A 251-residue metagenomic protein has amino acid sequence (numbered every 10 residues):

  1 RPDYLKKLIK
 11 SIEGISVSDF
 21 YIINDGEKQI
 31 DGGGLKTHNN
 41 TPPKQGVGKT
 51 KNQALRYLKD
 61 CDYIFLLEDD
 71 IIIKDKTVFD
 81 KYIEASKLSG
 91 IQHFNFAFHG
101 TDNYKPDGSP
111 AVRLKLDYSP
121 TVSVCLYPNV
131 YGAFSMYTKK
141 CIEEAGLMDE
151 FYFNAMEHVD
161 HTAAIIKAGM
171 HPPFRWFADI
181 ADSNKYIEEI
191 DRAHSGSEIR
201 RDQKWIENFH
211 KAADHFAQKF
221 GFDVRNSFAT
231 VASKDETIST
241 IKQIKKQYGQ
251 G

Functional and structural regions predicted by a protein language model:
K7-D19: Short, acidic, metal-binding catalytic loop of nucleotide-sugar glycosyltransferases
I22-G32, I72: A conserved acidic beta->alpha catalytic loop
T41-L58: Glycine-rich, basic loop-to-helix element that forms the pyrophosphate-binding segment of sugar-nucleotide handling
C61-I72: Short beta-strand-to-loop acidic/aromatic patch adjacent to the donor-nucleotide binding site
T77-H93: Conserved donor-nucleotide/metal-binding helix-loop-beta segment in metal-dependent transferases, i.e., the alpha-helix
F94-S109: Short beta-strand-to-loop element that shapes/binds the nucleotide-sugar donor at the catalytic cleft/hinge
D117-K139: A recurrent flexible, glycine/aromatic-enriched loop bordering the glycosyltransferase active site that acts as
F151-G251: C-terminal catalytic/acceptor-binding lobe
